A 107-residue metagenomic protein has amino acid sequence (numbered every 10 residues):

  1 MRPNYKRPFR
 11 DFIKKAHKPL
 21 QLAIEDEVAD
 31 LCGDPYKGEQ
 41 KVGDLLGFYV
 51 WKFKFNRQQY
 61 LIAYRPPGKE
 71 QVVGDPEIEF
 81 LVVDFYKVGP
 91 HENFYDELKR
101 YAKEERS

Functional and structural regions predicted by a protein language model:
M1, Y49-W51, I62: Residue-level detector of beta-strand structural context in well-folded domains
M1-E27: Arg/Lys-rich, positively charged N-terminal/basic patches that mediate binding to nucleic acids
D11, D30, P90-N93: Active-site micro-motifs of SAM-dependent methyltransferase domains
A29-N56: A short, surface-exposed loop/turn module that caps and links secondary-structure elements
F55-L61, R65-S107: Enriched for short, Lys/Arg-rich terminal
